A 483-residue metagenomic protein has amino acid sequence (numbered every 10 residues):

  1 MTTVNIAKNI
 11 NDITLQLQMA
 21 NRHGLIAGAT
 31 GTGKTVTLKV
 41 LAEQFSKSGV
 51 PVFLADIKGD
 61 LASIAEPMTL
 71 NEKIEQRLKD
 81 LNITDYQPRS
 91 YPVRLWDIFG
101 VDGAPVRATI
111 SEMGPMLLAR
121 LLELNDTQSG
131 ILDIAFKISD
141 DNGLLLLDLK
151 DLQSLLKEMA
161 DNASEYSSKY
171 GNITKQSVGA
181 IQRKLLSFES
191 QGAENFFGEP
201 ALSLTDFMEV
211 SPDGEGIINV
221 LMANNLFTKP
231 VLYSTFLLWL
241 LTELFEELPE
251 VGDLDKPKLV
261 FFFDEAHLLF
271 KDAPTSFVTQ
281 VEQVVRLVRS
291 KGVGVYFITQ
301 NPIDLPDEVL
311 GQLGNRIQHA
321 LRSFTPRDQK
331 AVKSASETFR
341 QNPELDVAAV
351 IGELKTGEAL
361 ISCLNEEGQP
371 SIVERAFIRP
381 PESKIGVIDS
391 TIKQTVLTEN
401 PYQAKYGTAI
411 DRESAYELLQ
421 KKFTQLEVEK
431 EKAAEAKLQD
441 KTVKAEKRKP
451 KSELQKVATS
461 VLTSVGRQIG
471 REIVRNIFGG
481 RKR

Functional and structural regions predicted by a protein language model:
M1-D12: N-terminal pre-Walker A segment at the start of P-loop NTPase domains
N11, M19-G24, E215-N219: Pre-Walker A (Motif I) flank of P-loop NTPase domains
I26-T30, A273, P302: The conserved Walker
K34: Conserved lysine of the Walker
V40-A42, A65-D85, Q283-E367: Conserved ATP-driven motor cores of ASCE-family P-loop NTPases powering translocation/secretion/packaging/pilus
A42-V52, G59-Q283, E353-L354, A415: P-loop NTPase motor domains
P105-S111, L122, I317, V350-V457: Conserved P-loop NTPase motor module
A445-R483: Short, low-complexity, glycine-enriched hydrophobic/amphipathic alpha-helices that associate with lipid bilayers
